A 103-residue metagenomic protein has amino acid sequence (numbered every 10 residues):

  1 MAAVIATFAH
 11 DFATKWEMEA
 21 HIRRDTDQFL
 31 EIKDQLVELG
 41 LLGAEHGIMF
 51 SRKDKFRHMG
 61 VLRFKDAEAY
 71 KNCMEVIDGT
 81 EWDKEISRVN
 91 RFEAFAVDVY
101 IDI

Functional and structural regions predicted by a protein language model:
M1-E75, F92-I103: Short S/T/G/P-rich N-terminal loop/turn motif that feeds into the first structured element of a domain
L30, D78-I86: A common structural junction motif
